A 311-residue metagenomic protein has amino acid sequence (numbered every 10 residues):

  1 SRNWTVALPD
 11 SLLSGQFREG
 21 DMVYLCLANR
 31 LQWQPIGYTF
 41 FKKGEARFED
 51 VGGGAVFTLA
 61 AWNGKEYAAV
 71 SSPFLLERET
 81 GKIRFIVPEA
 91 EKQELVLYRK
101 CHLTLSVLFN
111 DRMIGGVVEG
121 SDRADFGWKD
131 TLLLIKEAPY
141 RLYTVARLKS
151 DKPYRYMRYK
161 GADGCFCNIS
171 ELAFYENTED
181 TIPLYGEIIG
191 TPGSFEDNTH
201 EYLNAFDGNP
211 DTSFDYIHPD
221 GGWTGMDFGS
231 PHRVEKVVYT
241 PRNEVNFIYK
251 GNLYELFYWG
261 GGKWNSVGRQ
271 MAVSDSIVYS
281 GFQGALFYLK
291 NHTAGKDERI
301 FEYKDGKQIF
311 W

Functional and structural regions predicted by a protein language model:
R2-F17, L97-L105: A short, amphipathic beta-strand motif
P9, C26-A28, E119-R123, Y175-N177 (+2 more regions): Predominantly extracellular/luminal cell-surface or secreted proteins
A28-E45: Short, acidic Ser/Thr/Gly-rich low-complexity loop/linker segments typical of extracellular and cell-surface proteins
I36-F41, I135-A138, V267-M271: Short beta-strand segments within Ig-like beta-sandwich modules, predominantly Fibronectin type-III
F41-V56, W62-G64: Short Pro-Gly-centered beta-turn/loop motif in secreted/extracellular proteins
A55-L76, G295-K296: A short, solvent-exposed loop/turn motif at the edges and junctions of modular extracellular/periplasmic domains
K82, V87-P153, C165-H232, R242-Y249 (+2 more regions): Disordered, acidic Ser/Thr/Pro-rich linker "stalks" and the adjacent N-terminal cap of the next globular domain
